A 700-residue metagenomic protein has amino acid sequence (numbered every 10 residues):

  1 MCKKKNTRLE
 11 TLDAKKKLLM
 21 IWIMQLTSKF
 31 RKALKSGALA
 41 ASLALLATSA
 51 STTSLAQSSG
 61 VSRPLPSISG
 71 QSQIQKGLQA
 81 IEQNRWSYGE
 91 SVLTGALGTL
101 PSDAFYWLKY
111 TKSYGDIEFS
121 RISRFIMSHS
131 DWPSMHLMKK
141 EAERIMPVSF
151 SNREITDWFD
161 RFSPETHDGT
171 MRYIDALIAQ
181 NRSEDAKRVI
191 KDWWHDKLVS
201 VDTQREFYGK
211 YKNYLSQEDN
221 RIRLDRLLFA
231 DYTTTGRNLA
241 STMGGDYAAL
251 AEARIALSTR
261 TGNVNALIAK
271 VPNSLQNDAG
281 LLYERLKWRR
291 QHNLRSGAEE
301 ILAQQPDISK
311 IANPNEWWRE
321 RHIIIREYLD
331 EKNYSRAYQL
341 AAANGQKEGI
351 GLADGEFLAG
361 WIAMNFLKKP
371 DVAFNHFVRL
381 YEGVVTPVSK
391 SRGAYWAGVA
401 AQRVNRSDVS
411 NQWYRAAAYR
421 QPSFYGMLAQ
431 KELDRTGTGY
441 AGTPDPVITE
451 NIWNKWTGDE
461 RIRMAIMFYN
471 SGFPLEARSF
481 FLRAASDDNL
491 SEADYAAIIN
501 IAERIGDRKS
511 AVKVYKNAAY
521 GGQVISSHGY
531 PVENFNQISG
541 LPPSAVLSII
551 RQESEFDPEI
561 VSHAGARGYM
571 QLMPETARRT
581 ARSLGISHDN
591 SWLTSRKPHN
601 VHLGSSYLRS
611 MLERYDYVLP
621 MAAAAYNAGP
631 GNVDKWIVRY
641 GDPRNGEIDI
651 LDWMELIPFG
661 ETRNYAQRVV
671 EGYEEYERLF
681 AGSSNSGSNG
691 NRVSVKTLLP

Functional and structural regions predicted by a protein language model:
S54-L108, Y440-R461, N470: N-terminal leader/linker segments that initiate helical-solenoid repeat arrays
G60-S67, E90-L100, T111-Y114, R124-P133 (+14 more regions): Solenoid-like repeat scaffolds
Q73, Y106, K139-A142, T170 (+8 more regions): TPR repeat positional signature
K76, Y106-K109, A142, Y173 (+8 more regions): Structural register within alpha-helical repeat arrays
A80, S113, M146, L177 (+8 more regions): Residue at a conserved register position within TPR or TPR-like alpha-solenoid repeats
Q83, S149, Q180, A230 (+6 more regions): Structural motif corresponding to the intra-repeat A-B loop/turn of tetratricopeptide repeats
T99, W107, I122-S128, A269 (+12 more regions): Catalytic glycan-binding domains that act on GlcNAc-containing polysaccharides
Y110, Y114-G115, E143-M146, F150 (+6 more regions): Short coil/turn linking the two alpha-helices of tandem helical-hairpin repeats
